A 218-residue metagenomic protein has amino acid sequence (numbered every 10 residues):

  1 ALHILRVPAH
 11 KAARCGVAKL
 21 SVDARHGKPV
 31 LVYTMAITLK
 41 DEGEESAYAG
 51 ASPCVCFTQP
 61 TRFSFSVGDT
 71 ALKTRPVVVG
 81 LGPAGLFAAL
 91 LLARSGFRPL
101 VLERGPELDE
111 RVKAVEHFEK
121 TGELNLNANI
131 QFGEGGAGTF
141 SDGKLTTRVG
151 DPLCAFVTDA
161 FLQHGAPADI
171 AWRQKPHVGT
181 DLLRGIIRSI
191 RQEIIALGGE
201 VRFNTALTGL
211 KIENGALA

Functional and structural regions predicted by a protein language model:
L2-T74: Extreme N-terminal leader/targeting segments of oxidoreductases
H3, L90, R94, Q192: Short, well-ordered alpha-helices that flank and scaffold nucleotide-derived cofactor binding pockets
G16-S21, F203-A216: A conserved short coil-to-beta-strand element within the FAD-binding core of flavoproteins
H26-L31, L182-I186, K211-L217: A short, glycine/Asx- and small/polar-enriched loop/turn that sits immediately N-terminal to a beta-strand
K28, E110, E116-V201, T205-A206: Conserved N-terminal/central alpha/beta ligand/cofactor-binding core
K40, R94, H164: Residue-level recognition of phosphate/Mg2+-coordinating polar/acidic sites in nucleotide-handling active sites
A71-P106: N-terminal Rossmann-like FAD-binding beta1-loop-alpha1 element of flavoenzymes
L72-R75, A171-R173, N204, L217: Phosphate-coordination loops involved in phosphoryl transfer and adenosine-cofactor binding
